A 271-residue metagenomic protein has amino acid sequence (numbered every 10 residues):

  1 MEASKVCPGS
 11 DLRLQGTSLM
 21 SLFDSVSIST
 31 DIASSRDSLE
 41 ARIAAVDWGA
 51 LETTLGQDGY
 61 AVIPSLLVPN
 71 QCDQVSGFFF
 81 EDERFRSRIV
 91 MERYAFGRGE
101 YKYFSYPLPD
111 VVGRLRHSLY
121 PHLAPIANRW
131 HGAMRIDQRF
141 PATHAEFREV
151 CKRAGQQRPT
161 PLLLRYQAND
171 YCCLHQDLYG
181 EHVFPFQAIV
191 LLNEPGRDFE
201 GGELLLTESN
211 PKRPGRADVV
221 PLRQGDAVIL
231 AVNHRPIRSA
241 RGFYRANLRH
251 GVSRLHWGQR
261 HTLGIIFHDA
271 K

Functional and structural regions predicted by a protein language model:
E2-F186, L192-K271: Fe(II)/2-oxoglutarate oxygenase catalytic core
